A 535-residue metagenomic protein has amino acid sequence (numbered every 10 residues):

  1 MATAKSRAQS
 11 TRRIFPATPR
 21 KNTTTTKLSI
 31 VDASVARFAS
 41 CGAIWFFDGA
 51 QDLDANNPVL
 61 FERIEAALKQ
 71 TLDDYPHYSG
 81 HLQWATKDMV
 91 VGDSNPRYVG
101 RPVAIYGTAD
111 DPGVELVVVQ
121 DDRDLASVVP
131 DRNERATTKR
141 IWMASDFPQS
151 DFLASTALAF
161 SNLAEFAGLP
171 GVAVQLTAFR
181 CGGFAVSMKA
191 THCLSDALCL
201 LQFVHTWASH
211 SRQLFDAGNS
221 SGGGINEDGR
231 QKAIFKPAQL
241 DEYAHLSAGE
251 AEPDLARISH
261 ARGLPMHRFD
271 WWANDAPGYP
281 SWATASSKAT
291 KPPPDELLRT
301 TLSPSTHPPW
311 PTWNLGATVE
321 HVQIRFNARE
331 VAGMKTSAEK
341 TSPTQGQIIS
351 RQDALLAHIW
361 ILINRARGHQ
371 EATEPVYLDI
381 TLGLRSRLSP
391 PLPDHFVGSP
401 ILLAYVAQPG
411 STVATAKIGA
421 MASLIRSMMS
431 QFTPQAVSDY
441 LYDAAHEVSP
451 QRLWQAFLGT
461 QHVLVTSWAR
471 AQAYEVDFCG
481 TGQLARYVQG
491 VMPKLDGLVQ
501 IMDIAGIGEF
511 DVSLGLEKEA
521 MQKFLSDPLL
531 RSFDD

Functional and structural regions predicted by a protein language model:
M1-H260, A332, T336, I349-A372 (+3 more regions): Non-catalytic N-terminal regions of enzymes
G42-D54, A185-T191, L315-H321, S337-T344 (+1 more regions): Short interface patches used for recognition in eukaryotic signaling and trafficking proteins
A43, L302, I380-L382: A structural signal for short, well-ordered beta-strand segments
D228, P237-L240, A248, E252 (+7 more regions): Alpha-helix initiation and N-capping motif
A256-G346: Flexible, P/S/T/G-rich "lid" or insertion loops adjacent to the active sites of thioester-utilizing
I324, I349, S411-T415: Short, surface-exposed loop/turn motifs that are enriched in glycine and acidic residues and include a nearby proline
T341-A407: Hydrophobic, mid-to-C-terminal alpha-helical segments
F396-V476: Helical lid/core segments from catalytic subdomains that handle acyl or acyl-like groups
